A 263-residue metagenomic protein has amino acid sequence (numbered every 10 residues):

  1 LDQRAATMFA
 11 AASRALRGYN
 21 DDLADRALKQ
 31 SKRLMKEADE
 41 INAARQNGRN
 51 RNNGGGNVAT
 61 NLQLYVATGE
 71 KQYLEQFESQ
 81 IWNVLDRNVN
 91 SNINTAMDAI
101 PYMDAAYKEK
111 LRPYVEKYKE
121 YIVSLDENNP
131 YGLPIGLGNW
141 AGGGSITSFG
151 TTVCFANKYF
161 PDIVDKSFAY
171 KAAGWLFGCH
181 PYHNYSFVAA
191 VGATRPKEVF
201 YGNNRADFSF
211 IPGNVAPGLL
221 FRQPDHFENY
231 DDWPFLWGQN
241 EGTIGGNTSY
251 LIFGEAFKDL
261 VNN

Functional and structural regions predicted by a protein language model:
L1-A15, G54, V58-S79, N94-N128 (+1 more regions): Aromatic (Trp/Tyr) and acidic
L1-Q63: The feature captures the catalytic groove of carbohydrate-active enzymes
N42-G48, I81, Y131-N139: Active-site-adjacent structural elements in folded domains
Q80-R87: Solenoid-like repeat scaffolds
